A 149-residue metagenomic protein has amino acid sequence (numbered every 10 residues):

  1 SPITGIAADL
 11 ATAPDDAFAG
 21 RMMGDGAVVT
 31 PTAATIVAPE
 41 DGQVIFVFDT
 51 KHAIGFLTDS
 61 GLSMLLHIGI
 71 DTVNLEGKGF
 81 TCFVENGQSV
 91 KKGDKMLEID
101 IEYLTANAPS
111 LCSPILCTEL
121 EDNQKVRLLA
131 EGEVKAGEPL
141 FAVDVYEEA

Functional and structural regions predicted by a protein language model:
S1-A149: Contiguous, well-folded functional domains in the mature portion of proteins
